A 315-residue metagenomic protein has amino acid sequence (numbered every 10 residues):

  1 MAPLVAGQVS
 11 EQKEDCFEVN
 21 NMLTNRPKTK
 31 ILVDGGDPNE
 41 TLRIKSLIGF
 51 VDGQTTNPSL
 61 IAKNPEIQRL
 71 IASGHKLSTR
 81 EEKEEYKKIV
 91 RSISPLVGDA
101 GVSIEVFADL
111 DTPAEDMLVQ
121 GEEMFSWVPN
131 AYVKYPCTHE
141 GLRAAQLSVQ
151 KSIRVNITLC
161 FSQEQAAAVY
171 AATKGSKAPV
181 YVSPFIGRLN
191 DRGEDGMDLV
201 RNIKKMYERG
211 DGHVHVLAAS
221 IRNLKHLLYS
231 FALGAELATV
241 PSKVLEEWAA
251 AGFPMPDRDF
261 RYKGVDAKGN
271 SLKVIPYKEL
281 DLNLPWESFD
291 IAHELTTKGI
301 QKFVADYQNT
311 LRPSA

Functional and structural regions predicted by a protein language model:
M1-R26, A315: Eukaryotic N-terminal low-complexity, Ser/Thr- and Lys/Arg-rich leader segments that predominantly function as
V9-K13, F17, P27-I31, G35-R43 (+2 more regions): Active-site beta->alpha loop and helix N-cap motifs at the rims of alpha/beta catalytic domains
G35-P38, R80-K83, K87, L118 (+3 more regions): Electropositive phosphate-/nucleotide-binding environments in soluble metabolic enzymes
T41-L42, K87-S94, L118-G121, A145 (+5 more regions): Generic structural signal for well-ordered alpha-helices, preferentially at hydrophobic/aromatic core positions
N57, V133, V169, S230 (+1 more regions): Conserved, mostly hydrophobic/aromatic
I67-G74, W248-G264, I300-Q308: C-terminal helical cap(s) of enzyme catalytic domains, especially alpha/beta-barrels
H139, A145, N156-I275: Catalytic alpha/beta core domains of metabolic enzymes, predominantly
K273-A315: C-terminal extensions of enzymes
